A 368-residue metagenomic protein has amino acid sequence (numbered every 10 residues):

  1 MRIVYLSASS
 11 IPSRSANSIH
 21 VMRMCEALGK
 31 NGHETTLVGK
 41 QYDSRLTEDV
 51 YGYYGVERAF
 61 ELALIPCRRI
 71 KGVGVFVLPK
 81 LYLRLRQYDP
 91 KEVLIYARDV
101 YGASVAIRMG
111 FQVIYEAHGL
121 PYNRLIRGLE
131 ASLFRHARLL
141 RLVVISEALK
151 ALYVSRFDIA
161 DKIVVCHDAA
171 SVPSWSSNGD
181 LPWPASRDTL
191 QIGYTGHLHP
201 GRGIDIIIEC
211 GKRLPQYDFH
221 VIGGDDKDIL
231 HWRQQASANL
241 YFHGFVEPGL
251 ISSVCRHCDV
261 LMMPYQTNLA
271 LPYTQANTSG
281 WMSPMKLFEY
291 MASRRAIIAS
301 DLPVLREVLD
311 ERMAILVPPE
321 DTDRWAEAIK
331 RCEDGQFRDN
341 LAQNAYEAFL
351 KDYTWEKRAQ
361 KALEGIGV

Functional and structural regions predicted by a protein language model:
V4-L6, V143, A170, S174 (+3 more regions): Conserved donor-binding/catalytic core segment of Leloir-type glycosyltransferases
Y5-S15, A27-V77, L149, V154 (+2 more regions): N-terminal strand-loop element at the rim of the active site of nucleotide-sugar-dependent glycosyltransferases
R23-E26, P79-R86, S104, R108 (+3 more regions): Membrane-proximal helix-turn-helix segments that form the acceptor-binding/catalytic region of lipid-linked
G39, Y122, A137-S177, R187: Donor nucleotide-sugar binding/catalytic pocket of nucleotide-sugar-dependent glycosyltransferases
T189, G223, I229-V260, A270: Nucleotide-activated donor-binding/catalytic signature segment of Leloir-type glycosyltransferases, i.e., the conserved
R202, G249-V254, L261-E289, A299-E307: Nucleotide-sugar-dependent
P284, E311-T322, I329-Q336: Conserved acidic donor-binding segment of nucleotide-sugar-dependent glycosyltransferases
F337-D352: A short, well-ordered alpha-helix in the C-terminal region of glycosyltransferases
